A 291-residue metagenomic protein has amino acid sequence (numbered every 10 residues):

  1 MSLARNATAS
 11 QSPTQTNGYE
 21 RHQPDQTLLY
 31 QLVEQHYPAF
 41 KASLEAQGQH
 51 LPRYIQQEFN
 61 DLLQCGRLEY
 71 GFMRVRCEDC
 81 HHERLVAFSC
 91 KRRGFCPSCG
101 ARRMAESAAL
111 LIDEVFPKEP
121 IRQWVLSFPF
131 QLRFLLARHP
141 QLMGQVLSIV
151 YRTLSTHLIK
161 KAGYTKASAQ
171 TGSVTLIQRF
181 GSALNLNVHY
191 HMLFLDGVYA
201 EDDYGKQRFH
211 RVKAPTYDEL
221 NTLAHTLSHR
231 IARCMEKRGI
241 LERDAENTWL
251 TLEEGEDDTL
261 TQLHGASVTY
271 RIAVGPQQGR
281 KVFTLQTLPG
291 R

Functional and structural regions predicted by a protein language model:
M1-R291: Beta->alpha loop/short-helix hinge microenvironment recognizer with preference for catalytic Tyr/His contexts
